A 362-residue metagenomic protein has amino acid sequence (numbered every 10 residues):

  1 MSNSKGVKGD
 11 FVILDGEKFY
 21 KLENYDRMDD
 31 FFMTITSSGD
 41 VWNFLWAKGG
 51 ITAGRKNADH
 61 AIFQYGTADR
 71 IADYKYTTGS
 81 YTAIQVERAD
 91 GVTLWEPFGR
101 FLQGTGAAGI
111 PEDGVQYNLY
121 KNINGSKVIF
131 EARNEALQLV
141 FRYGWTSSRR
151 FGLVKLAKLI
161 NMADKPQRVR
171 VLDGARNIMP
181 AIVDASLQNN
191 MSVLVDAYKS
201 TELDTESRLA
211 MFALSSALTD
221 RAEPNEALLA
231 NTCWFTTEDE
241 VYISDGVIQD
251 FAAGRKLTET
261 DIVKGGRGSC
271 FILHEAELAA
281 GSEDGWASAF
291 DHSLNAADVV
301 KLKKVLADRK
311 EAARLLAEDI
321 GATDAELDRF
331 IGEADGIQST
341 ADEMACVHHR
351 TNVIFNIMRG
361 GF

Functional and structural regions predicted by a protein language model:
M1-F362: Anionic coordination/interaction segments
